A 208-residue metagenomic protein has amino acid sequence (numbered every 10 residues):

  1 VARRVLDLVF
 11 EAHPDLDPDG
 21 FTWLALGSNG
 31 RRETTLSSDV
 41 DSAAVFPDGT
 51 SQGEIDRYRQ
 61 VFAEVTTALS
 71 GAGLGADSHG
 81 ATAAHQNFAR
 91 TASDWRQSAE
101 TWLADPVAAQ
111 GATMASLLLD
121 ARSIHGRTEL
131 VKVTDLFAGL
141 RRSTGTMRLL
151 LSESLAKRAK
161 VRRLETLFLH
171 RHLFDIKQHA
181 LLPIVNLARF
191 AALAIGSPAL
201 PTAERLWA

Functional and structural regions predicted by a protein language model:
V1-L8, A12-G20, Q52-D120, H125-L136: Conserved catalytic core of two-metal-ion nucleotidyltransferases
V9-H13, G30-R32, V65, H172-I176: Generic recognition of flexible, low-complexity loop/linker segments
L16-F21, T128-A208: Conserved nucleotidyltransferase catalytic core and NTase-mimicking acidic/glycine-rich helix/loop elements in nucleic
L24, R31-D56, L69: Catalytic metal-binding acidic patch
N29, A104-S116, P183-A191: Alpha-helical scaffolding flanking metal-ion-dependent phosphate/phosphodiester catalytic sites
S37, Q52-R59, A63, Q178-L181 (+1 more regions): Conserved structured core elements
V40-A44, D77-H79, Q86-R90, E204-W207: Conserved catalytic-core motifs characterized by acidic clusters
A44, A63, T67, L182-R189: Feature representing long, continuous alpha-helical segments
